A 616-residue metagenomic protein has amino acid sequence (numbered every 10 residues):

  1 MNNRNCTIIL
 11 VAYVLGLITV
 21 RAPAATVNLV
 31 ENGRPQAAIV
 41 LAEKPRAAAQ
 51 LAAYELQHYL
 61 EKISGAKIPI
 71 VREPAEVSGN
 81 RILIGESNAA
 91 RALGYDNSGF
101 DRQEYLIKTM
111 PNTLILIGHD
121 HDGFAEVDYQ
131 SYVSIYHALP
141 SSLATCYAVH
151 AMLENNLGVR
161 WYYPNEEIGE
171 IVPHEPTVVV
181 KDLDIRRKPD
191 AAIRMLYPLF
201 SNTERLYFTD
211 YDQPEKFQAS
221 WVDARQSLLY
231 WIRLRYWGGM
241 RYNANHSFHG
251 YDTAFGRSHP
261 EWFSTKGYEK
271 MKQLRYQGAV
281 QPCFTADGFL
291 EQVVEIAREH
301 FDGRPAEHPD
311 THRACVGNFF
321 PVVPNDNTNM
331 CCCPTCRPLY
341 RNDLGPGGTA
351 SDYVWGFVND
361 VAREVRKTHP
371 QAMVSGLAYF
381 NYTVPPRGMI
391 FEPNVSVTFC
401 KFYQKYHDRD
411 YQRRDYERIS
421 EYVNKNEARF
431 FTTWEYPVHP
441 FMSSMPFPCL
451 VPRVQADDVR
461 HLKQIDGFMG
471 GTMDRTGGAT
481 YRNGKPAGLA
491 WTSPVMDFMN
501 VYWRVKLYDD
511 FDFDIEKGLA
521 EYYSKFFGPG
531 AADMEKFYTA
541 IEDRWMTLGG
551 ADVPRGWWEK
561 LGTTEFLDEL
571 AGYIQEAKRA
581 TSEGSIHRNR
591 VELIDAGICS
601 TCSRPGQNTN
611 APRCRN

Functional and structural regions predicted by a protein language model:
M1-L10: Bacterial N-terminal signal peptides that target proteins for export
Y13-L15, V20-L106, T177-D184: Acidic, contiguous N-terminal accessory segments
A25-G33, D184-D190, D310-H312, P386-M389: Short boundary motifs at domain starts and secondary-structure transition points
A38-V40, R81-I84, I115-I117, M195-P198 (+5 more regions): Structural recognition of the beta-strand scaffold that forms the well-ordered cores of secreted hydrolase catalytic
P45-A47, N88-R91, D122-F124, N327-N329 (+1 more regions): Short acidic, S/G/P-rich loop/turn micro-motifs used as interaction or catalytic elements
A52-E55, Y59, A75, S98-G348 (+5 more regions): Feature activates predominantly on carbohydrate-active enzymes
N88, P324-M330, Y379-P386: Short, internal active-site loops enriched in acidic
I171-H174, L183-I185, L344-N616: Substrate-binding groove of N-acetylhexosamine-processing glycoside hydrolases
